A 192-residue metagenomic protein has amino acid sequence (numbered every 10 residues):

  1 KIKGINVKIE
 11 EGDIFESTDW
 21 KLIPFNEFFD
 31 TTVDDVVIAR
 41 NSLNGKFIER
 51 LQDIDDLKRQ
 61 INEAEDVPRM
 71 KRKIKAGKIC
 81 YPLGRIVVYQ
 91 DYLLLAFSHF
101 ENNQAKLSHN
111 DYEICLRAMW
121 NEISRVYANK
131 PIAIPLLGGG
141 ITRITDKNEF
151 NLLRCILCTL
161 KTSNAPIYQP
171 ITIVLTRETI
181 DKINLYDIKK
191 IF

Functional and structural regions predicted by a protein language model:
K1-F192: Macrodomain-like recognition of ADP-ribose-binding/processing modules
